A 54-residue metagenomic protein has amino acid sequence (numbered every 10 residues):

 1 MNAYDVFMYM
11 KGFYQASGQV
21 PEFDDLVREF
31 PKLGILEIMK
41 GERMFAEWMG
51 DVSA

Functional and structural regions predicted by a protein language model:
M1, S53-A54: Short intrinsically disordered terminal tails
M1-P21: N-terminal acidic leader/helix
K11-Y14, V27-P31: Residue-level preference for well-ordered alpha-helical positions
A16, K32-L33, W48: A short structural micro-motif
V20, L33-L36, V52: Short coil/loop linkers at secondary-structure junctions
D24: Residues within the helices of the helix-turn-helix
R28-K40: Short, basic interhelical loop/turn and adjoining N-cap of the next helix at nucleic-acid- or acidic-partner-contacting
G41-S53: Short, solvent-exposed alpha-helical "recognition" segments
